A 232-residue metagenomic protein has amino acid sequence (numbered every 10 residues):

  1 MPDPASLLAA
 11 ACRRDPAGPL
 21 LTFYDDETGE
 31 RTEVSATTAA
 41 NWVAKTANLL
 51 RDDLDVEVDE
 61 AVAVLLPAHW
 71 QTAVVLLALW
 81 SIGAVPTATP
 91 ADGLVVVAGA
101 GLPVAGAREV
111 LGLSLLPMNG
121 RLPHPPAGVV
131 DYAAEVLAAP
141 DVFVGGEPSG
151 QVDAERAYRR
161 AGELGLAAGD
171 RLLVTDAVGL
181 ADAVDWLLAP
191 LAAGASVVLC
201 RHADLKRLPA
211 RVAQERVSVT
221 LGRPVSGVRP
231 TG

Functional and structural regions predicted by a protein language model:
P2-T22: A short N-terminal helical cap/helix-turn-helix that marks the beginning of AMP-binding/adenylate-forming
T22-V56, F143-L166: Conserved AMP-binding/adenylate-forming core of the ANL superfamily
V62: Gly/Thr-rich phosphate-binding loop signature of adenosyl cofactor/nucleotide-binding cores
L65-H69, D176-L180: Conserved AMP-binding
P67-L77: Cytochrome P450 catalytic-core helices
L77, S81-V144, R201-G232: Structural core segment of the AMP-binding/adenylate-forming
A78-I82, A183-V197: Conserved short alpha-helical elements in the N-terminal third of ANL/AMP-binding
